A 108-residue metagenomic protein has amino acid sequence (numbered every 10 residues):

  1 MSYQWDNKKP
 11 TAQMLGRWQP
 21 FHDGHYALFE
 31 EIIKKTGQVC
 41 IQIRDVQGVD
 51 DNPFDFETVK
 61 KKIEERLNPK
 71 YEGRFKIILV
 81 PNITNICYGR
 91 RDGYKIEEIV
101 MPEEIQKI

Functional and structural regions predicted by a protein language model:
M1-I108: Nucleotidyltransferase catalytic core that binds NTPs
